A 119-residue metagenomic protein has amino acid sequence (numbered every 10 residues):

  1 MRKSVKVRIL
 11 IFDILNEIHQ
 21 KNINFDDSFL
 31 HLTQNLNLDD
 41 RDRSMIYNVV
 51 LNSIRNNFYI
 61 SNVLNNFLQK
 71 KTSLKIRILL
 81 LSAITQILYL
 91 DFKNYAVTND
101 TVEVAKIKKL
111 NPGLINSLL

Functional and structural regions predicted by a protein language model:
M1-L119: Class I Rossmann-like S-adenosyl-L-methionine
